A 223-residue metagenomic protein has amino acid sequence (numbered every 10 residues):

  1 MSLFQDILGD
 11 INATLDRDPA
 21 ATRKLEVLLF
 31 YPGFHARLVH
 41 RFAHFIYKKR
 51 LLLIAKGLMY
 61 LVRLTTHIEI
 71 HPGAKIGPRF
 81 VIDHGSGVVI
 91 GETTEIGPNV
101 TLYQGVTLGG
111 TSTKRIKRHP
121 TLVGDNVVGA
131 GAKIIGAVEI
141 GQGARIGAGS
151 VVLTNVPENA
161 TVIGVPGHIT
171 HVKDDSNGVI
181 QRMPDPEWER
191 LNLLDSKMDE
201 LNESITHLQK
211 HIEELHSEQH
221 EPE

Functional and structural regions predicted by a protein language model:
M1-L61, N177-E223: Terminal amphipathic alpha-helical/low-complexity segments used for targeting or macromolecular assembly
R63-T170: Structural signal for interior beta-strand "rungs" in well-ordered beta-sheet cores of soluble enzyme domains
K173-D174: P-loop NTPase switch/communication element
